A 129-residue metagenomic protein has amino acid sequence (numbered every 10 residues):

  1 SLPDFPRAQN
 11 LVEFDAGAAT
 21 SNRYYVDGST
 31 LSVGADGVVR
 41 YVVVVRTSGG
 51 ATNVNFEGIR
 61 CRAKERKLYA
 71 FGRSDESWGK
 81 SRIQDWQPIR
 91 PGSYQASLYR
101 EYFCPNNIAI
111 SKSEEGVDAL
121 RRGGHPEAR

Functional and structural regions predicted by a protein language model:
S1-F56: N-terminal secretory signal peptides
L2-D4, L68, E76, Y94: Homeobox/homeodomain signature
P6-Q9, A18, G58, R82 (+2 more regions): Solvent-exposed, flexible loop/coil residues
Q9, A19, D36, K64 (+3 more regions): Alpha-helical structural elements
V43-A51, C61-R62, F71-S74: Short, flexible beta-strand-to-coil junctions
N55-E65: A short, surface-exposed beta-strand/turn
A63-I89: A short, surface-exposed interaction/processing loop segment used at functional sites
G79-R129: C-terminal partner/receptor-binding element of secreted or periplasmic proteins
